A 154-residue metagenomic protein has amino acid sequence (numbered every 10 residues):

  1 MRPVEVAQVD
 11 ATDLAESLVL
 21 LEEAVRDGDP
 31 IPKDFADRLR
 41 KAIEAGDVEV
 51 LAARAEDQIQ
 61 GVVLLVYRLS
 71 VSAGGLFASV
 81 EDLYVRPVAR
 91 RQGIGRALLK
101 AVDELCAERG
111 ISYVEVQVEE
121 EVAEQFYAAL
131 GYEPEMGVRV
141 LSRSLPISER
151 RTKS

Functional and structural regions predicted by a protein language model:
M1-T12, I147-S154: Conserved N-terminal entry element of GNAT/NAT acetyltransferase domains
E5, Y113-E115: Residues at or immediately flanking beta-strands
E5-G75, E81, E121, E135 (+1 more regions): Acetyl-CoA-dependent GNAT
E23, D27, R91, E104-E108: Conserved amphipathic alpha-helical interaction elements at protein-protein interfaces in regulatory, energy-coupling
A55-D57, V88-A89, S144-I147: Short loop segments at secondary-structure junctions
V85, R91-E104, A129: Conserved acetyl-CoA-binding loop-helix of GNAT-fold acetyltransferases
R96, E108, S112, E119-G137 (+1 more regions): Conserved active-site alpha-helix within GNAT-family acetyltransferase domains
